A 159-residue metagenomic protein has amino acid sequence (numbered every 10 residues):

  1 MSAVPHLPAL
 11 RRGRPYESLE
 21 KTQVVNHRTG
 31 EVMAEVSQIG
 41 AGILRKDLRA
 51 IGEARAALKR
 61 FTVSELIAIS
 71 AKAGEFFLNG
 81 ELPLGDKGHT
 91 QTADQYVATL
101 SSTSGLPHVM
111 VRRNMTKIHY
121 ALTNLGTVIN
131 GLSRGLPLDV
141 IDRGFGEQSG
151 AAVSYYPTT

Functional and structural regions predicted by a protein language model:
M1-T159: N-terminal Rossmann-like NAD(P)+-binding subdomain of aldehyde/semialdehyde dehydrogenases
